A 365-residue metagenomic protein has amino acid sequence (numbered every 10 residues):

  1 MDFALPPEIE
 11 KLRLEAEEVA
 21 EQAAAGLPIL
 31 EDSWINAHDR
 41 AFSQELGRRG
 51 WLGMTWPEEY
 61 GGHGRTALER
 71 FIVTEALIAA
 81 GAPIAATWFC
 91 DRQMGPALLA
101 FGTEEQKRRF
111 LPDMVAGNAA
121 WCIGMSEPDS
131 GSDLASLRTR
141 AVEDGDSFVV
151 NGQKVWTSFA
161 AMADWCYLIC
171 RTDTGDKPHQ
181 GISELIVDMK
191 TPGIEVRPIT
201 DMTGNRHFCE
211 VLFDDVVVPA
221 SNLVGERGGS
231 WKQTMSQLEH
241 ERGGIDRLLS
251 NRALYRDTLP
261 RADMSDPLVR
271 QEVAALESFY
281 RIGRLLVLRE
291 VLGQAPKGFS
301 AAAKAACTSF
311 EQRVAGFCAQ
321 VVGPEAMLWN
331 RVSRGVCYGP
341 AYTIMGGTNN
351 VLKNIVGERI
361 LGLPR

Functional and structural regions predicted by a protein language model:
M1-T87, R108-A116, G244, R256 (+1 more regions): Amphipathic, small/basic residue-rich leader segments at the start of a protein or domain
D2, R13, L68, I72-V73 (+5 more regions): Glycine-rich phosphate/cofactor-binding loops in nucleotide/flavin-utilizing enzymes
F3-P7, L12, I194-G283, Y342: Glycine-rich beta->alpha junctions and the first turn(s) of the following alpha-helix
R48-R108, P112-N118, F159-W165, E241 (+7 more regions): Internal helix-loop-helix
G117-M125, I169: A short, Trp-centered hydrophobic/proline-enriched beta-strand micro-motif
T139-V142: A structural signal for short hydrophobic beta-strand segments in well-ordered beta-sheet cores
S147, N151-R197: A short core secondary-structure module
V155-A160, M202-T203, A341-T348: Glycine-rich phosphate/pyrophosphate-binding beta-alpha loops
